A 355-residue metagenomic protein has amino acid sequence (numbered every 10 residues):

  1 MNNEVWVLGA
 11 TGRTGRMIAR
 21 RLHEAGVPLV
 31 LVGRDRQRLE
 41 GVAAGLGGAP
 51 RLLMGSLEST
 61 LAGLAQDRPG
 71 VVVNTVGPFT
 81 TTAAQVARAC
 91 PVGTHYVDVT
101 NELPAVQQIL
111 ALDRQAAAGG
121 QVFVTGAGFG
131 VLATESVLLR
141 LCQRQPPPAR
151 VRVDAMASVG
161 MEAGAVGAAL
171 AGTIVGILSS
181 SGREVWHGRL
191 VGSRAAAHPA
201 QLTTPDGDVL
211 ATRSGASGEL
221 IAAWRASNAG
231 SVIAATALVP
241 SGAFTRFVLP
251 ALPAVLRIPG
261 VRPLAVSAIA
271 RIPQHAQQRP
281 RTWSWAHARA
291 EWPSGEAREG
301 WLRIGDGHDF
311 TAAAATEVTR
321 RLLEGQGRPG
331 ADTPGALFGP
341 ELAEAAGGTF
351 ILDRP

Functional and structural regions predicted by a protein language model:
V5-A25: N-terminal Rossmann NAD(P)H-binding glycine-rich loop of SDR-like oxidoreductase domains
L8, Q143-E299: Active-site-lining helix/loop region of Rossmann-like oxidoreductase modules
V32-R36: N-terminal Rossmann-fold cofactor-binding loop
G45-S59: Rossmann-fold cofactor-recognition segment
A65-Q66, T80-D98: Rossmann-fold NAD(P) dinucleotide-binding segment
P69-T75, Y96-V97: N-terminal Rossmann-like NAD(P) cofactor-binding module of classical short-chain dehydrogenase/reductase
T100-Q121: Rossmann-fold NAD(P)-binding glycine/threonine-rich loop
A251-P355: C-terminal active-site/capping subdomain that shapes the small-molecule cofactor and substrate pocket of enzyme
